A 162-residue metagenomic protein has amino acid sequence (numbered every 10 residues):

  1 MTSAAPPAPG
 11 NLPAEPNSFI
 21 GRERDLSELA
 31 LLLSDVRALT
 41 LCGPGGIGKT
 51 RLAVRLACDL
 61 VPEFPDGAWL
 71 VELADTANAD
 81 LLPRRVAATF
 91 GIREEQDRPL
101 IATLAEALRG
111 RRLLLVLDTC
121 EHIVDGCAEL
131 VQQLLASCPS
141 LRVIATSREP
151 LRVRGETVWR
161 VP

Functional and structural regions predicted by a protein language model:
M1-L31: Conserved adenine-nucleotide phosphate-binding loops and their immediately adjacent elements
A4-A8, A79-P83, A107-G110, V124-A128: Generic detector of short, locally flexible boundary/turn motifs and exposed helical patches
A4-P7, G21, T40, A74-N78 (+2 more regions): A generic short alpha-helical patch detector that favors 3-5-residue windows in or near N-terminal regions
P7, A14-E15, I47, R148 (+1 more regions): Residue-level signal for pocket-adjacent positions within structured domains
P13, I20, C42, V71-E72 (+2 more regions): Residue-level detector of conserved, well-ordered beta-strand and adjacent loop positions that form binding/recognition
S18, R24-I47, R51-R112: Post-nucleotide-binding-loop coupling segment downstream of the phosphate-binding loop, primarily in RecA-like P-loop
A30-D35, L52, A57-P65, R98-P162: A conserved switch/coupling segment of P-loop NTPase cores
